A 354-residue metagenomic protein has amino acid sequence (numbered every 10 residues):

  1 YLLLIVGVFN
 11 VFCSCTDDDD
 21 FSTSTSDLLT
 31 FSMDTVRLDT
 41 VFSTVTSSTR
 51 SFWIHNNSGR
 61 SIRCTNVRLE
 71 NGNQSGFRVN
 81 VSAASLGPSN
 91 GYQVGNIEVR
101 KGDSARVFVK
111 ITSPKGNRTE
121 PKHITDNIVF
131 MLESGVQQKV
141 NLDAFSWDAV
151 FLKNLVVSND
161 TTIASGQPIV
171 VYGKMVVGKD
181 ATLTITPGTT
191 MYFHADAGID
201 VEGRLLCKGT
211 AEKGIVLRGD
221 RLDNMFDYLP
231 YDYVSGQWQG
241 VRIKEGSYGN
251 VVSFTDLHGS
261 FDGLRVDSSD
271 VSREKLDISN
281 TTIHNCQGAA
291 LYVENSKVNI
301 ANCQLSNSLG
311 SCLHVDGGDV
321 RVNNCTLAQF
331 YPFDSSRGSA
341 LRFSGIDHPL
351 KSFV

Functional and structural regions predicted by a protein language model:
Y1-F9: Sec-dependent N-terminal signal peptides
V11-S14: C-terminal motif of bacterial Sec signal peptides marking the signal peptidase cleavage site
T16-S22: Bacterial lipoprotein signal-peptidase II cleavage site
D20, L29-T40, V45-T46, S51 (+1 more regions): Beta-strand/loop edge motif enriched in small/polar residues
S47-T49, G59-C64: Short acidic/proline- and small/hydrophobic-mixed sequence motifs that coincide with surface turns and coil-to-beta
I54-S58: Asparagine-centered strand-capping/turn motif at beta-strand->loop junctions
T65-N71, I163: Change to "...patches in solvent-exposed regions of secreted, membrane-anchored, or virion-exposed structural
E70-Y92: Short, solvent-exposed loop/linker segments at beta-strand-coil boundaries, enriched for Pro/Gly and Ser/Thr
